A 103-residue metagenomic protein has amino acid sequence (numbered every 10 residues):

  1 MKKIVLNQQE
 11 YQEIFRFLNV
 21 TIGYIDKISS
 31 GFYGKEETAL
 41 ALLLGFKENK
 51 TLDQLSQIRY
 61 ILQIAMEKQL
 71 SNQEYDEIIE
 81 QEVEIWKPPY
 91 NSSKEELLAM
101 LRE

Functional and structural regions predicted by a protein language model:
M1-Q12, E74-E103: Terminal, compositionally biased segments
M1-Y33: Short terminal alpha-helical segments
K3, F15, E37, N49-L52 (+2 more regions): Generic N-terminal initiation segments characterized by hydrophobic and/or small/turn-forming residues
F15, T21, I28, E36-E37 (+3 more regions): Generic alpha-helical secondary structure signal
G34-P88: Acidic, low-complexity, intrinsically disordered interaction modules
